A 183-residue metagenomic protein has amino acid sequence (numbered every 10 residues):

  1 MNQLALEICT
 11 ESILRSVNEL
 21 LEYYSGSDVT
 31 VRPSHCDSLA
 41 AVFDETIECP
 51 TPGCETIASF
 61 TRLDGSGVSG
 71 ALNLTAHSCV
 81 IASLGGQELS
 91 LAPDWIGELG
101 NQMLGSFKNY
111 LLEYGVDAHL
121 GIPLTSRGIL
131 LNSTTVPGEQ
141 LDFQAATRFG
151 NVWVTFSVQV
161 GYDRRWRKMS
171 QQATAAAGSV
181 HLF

Functional and structural regions predicted by a protein language model:
M1-F183: N-terminal auxiliary interaction/assembly segments of multi-subunit proteins
